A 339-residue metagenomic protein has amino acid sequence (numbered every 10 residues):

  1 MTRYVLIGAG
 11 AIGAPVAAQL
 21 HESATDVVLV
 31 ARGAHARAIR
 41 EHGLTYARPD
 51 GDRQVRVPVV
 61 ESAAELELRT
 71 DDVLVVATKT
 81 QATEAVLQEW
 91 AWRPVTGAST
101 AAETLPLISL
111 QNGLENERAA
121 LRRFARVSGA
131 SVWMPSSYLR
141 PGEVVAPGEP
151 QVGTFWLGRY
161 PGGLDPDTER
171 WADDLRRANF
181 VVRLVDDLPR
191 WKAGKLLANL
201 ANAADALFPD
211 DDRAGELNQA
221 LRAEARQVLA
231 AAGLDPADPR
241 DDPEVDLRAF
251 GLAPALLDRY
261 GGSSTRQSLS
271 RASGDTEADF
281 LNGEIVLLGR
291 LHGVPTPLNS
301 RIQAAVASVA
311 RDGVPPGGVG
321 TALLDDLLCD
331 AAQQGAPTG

Functional and structural regions predicted by a protein language model:
M1-D52: NAD(P)+-binding Rossmann beta1-loop-alpha1 motif at the extreme N-terminus of oxidoreductases
T2, D72, L105, G153-F155: Nucleotide donor/acceptor-binding cores
R3, D26-V28, P106, R126 (+1 more regions): Residues at the starts of beta-strands that form the adenosine-phosphate
R53-E143: Rossmann-like NAD(P)(H) cofactor-binding subdomain of soluble oxidoreductases
P94-A101, V144-R159, A203-D210, G262-S270: Helix-loop-beta segment of a Rossmann-like dinucleotide-binding subdomain
N112-A201: Rossmann-fold dinucleotide-binding core
L188-V228, L252-G261: Active-site-proximal catalytic alpha-helix in oxidoreductases
Q219, A223-G339: NAD(P)-dependent Rossmann-like dehydrogenase/reductase catalytic/cofactor-binding core
